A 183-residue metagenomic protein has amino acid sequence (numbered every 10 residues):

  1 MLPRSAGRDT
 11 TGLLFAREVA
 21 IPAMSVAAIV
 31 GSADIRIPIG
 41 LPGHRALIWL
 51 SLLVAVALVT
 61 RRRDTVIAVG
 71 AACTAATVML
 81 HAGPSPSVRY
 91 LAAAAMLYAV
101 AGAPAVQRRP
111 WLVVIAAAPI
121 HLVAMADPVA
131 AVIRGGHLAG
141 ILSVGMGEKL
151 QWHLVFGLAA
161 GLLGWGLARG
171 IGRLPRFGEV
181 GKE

Functional and structural regions predicted by a protein language model:
L2-F15, A55-R61, Y98-L112, L162-E183: Cytoplasmic membrane-interface segments at the C-terminal ends of transmembrane helices
L2-V59, D64: Hydrophobic transmembrane alpha-helices
D9, L13-R17, L41, R61 (+5 more regions): Juxtamembrane/transmembrane-helix boundary motifs in multi-pass membrane proteins
V19-M24, S51, R63-A71, S87-A92 (+3 more regions): Hydrophobic alpha-helical transmembrane segments
A27, A75-A76, M96, A118 (+1 more regions): Hydrophobic residues within the alpha-helical transmembrane core of Major Facilitator Superfamily
S32-G43, C73-G102, V132-G135: Interfacial aromatic-anchored transmembrane helix boundaries in multi-pass membrane proteins
A55-D64, M79-P86, V100-R109, M125-A131: Juxtamembrane membrane-interface segments at transmembrane alpha-helix termini
Q107-E183: Membrane-embedded alpha-helical hairpins and interfacial helices in multi-pass inner-membrane proteins
